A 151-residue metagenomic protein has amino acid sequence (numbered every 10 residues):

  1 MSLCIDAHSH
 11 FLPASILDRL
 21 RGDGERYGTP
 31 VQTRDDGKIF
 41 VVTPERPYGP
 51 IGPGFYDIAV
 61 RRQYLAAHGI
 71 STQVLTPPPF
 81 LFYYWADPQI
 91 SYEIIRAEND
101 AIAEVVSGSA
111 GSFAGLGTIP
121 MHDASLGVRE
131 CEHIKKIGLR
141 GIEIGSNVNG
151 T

Functional and structural regions predicted by a protein language model:
M1-T151: Helix-coil boundary/capping segments in enzymes
